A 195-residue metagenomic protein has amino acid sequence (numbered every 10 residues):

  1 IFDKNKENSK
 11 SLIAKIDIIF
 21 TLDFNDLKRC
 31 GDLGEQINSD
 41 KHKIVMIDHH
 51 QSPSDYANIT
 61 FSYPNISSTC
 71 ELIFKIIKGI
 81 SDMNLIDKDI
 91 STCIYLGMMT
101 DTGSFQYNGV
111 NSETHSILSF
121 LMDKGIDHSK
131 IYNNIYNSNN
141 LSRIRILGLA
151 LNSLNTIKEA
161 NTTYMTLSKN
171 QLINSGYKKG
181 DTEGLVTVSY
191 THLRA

Functional and structural regions predicted by a protein language model:
I1, K10, K15-I18, T100-R194: Hydrophobic helix-and-loop "lid/oligomerization" segment in the mid-to-C-terminal part of catalytic domains
I1-N38: N-terminal small/polar loop signature for handling phosphorylated ligands or for N-terminal nucleophile
F20-D23, M46-D48, G97, T166-S168: Short beta-strand segments
Q36, L96, F120: Hydrophobic/aromatic ligand-binding patch that stacks against planar heteroaromatic rings of cofactors or nucleotides
I37, P53-S54, N155-T156: Short, conserved catalytic or adaptor-binding loops enriched in Gly and charged residues
S39-K43: A short helix->loop->beta-strand "cap" motif at the edges of active sites that frequently abuts
I47-I117: Short alpha-helices
